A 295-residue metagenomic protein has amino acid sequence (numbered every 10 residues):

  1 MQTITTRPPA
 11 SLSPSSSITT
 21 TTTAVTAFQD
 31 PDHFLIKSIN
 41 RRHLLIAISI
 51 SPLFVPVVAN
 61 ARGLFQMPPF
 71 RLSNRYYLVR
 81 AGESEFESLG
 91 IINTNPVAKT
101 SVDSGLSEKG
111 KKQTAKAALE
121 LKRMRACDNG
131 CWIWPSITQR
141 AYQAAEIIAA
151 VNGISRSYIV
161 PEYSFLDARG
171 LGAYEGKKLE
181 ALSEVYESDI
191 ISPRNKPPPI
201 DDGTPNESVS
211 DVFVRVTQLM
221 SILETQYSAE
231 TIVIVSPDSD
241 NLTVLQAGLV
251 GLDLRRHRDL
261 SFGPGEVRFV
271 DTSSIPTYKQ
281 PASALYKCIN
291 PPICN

Functional and structural regions predicted by a protein language model:
Q2-I18, T26-R75, N93-T94, A117 (+6 more regions): Acidic, low-complexity terminal tails and accessory targeting/binding regions of phosphate-metabolizing enzymes
A61-S157, T204-V216, P264: Active-site-proximal alpha-helix that buttresses catalytic centers in soluble enzyme cores
E83-E85, T138-R140, D167-A168, S239-N241 (+1 more regions): Short, solvent-exposed loop/turn segments at secondary-structure junctions
E85-G105, I148-T217, D259, D271 (+1 more regions): Phosphate-handling substructures
M124-D128, L223-E230: Glycine-rich phosphate-binding loop signature in dinucleotide/nucleotide-binding domains
P135-Q139, S164, V216, E230-D240: Short, well-ordered beta-to-alpha junction loops that form the rim of enzyme active sites and present histidine/acidic
Y142-E146, S221, T243-V244: Alpha-helical elements of the RecA-like P-loop NTPase motor core of helicases
